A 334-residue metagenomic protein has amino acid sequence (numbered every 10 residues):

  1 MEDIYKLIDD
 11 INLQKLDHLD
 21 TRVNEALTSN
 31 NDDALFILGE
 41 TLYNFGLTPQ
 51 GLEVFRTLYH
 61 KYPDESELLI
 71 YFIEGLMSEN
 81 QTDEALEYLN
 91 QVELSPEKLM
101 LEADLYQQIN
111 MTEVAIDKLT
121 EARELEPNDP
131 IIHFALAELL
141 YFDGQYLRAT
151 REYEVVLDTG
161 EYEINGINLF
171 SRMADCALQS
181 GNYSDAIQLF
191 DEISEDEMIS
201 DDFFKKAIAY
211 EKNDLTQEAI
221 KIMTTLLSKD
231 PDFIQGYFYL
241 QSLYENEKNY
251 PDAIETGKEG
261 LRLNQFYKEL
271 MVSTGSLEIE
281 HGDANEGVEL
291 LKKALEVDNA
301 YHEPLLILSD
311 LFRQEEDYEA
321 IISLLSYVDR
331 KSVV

Functional and structural regions predicted by a protein language model:
N12, N44, S78, Q108 (+6 more regions): Register position in tetratricopeptide repeats
L13-D17, T48, T82, T112 (+6 more regions): TPR-repeat structural position
E25-A26, T57-L58, Y88-V92, E121-A122 (+6 more regions): Canonical positions in the second alpha-helix
N31-A34, S66-E67, P96-M100, P130-I131 (+5 more regions): Helix-start (N-cap) detector for alpha-helical repeat units in TPR-like alpha-solenoids, especially tetratricopeptide
I37, Y71, L101-D104, A135 (+5 more regions): Canonical tetratricopeptide repeat
S332-V334: Conserved small/polar residues in nucleotide/adenosyl-binding loops
